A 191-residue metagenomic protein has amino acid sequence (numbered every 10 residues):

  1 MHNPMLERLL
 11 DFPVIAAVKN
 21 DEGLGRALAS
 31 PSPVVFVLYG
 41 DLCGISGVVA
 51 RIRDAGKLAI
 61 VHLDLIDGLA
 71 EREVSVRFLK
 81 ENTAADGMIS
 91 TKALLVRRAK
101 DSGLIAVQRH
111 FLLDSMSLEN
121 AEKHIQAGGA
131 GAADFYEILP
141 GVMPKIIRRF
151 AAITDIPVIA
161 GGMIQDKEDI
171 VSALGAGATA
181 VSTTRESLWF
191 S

Functional and structural regions predicted by a protein language model:
M1-V61, D67-L69, A84-A85: Conserved N-terminal beta1-alpha1 strand-loop-helix module at the mouth
A17-D21, L65-A70, I89-A93, H110-D114 (+2 more regions): Glycine-rich beta-to-alpha transition loops that act as phosphate-gripper elements at the mouths of alpha/beta enzyme
A17-L28, R72-F78, M116-Q126, D166-I170: Short, acidic/polar
A27, K92, A173: Conserved, mostly hydrophobic/aromatic
F36, I60, I89, V107-Q108 (+2 more regions): Conserved beta-strand positions in the central sheet of alpha/beta enzyme cores
V37-Y39, L95, P140-I146, G162-S191: Glycine-rich phosphate-binding active-site loops on the catalytic face of alpha/beta enzymes
E71-S75, L79-L95: Ordered, amphipathic secondary-structure segments that act as subunit-interaction surfaces in large macromolecular
A93-H124, G128: Histidine/lysine/aspartate-rich catalytic loop segments that bind and position anionic ligands
